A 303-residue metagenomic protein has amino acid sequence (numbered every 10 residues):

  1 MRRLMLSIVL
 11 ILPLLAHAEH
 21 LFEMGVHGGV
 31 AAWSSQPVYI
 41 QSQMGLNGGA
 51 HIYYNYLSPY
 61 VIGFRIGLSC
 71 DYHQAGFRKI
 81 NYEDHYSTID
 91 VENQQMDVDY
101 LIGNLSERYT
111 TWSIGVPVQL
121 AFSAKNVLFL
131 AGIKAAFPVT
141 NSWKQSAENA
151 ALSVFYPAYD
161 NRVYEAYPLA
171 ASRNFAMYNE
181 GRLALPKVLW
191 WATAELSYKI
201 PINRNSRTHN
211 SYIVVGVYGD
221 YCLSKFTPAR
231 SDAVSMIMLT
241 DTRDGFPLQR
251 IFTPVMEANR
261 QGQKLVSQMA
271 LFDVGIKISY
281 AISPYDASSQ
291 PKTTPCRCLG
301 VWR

Functional and structural regions predicted by a protein language model:
R3-L15: Sec-dependent N-terminal signal peptides
A16-A18, A75: Boundary at the C-terminal end of the N-terminal hydrophobic targeting segment
A18-L21, L57-F64, P201-V215, Y285-R303: Short loop/turn motifs that connect adjacent beta-strands in outer-membrane beta-barrel proteins
A18-L57, D273, S279-Y285, L299-R303: Short glycine/proline- and aromatic-enriched beta-strand/turn motifs that initiate or cap beta-hairpins
H20-V26, I62-L68, I114-V116, V127-F137 (+3 more regions): Transmembrane beta-strands of outer-membrane beta-barrel proteins
G28-S34, C70-G76, W112, A124 (+4 more regions): Transmembrane beta-strands of outer-membrane beta-barrel pores
A32-S34, I52-S58, F122-N126, L196-S206 (+2 more regions): Outer-membrane beta-barrel proteins
S34-Q43, H73-T111, P138-L189, K225-D273: Extracellular/periplasm-exposed beta-strand and loop segments of Gram-negative cell-envelope proteins, dominated by
